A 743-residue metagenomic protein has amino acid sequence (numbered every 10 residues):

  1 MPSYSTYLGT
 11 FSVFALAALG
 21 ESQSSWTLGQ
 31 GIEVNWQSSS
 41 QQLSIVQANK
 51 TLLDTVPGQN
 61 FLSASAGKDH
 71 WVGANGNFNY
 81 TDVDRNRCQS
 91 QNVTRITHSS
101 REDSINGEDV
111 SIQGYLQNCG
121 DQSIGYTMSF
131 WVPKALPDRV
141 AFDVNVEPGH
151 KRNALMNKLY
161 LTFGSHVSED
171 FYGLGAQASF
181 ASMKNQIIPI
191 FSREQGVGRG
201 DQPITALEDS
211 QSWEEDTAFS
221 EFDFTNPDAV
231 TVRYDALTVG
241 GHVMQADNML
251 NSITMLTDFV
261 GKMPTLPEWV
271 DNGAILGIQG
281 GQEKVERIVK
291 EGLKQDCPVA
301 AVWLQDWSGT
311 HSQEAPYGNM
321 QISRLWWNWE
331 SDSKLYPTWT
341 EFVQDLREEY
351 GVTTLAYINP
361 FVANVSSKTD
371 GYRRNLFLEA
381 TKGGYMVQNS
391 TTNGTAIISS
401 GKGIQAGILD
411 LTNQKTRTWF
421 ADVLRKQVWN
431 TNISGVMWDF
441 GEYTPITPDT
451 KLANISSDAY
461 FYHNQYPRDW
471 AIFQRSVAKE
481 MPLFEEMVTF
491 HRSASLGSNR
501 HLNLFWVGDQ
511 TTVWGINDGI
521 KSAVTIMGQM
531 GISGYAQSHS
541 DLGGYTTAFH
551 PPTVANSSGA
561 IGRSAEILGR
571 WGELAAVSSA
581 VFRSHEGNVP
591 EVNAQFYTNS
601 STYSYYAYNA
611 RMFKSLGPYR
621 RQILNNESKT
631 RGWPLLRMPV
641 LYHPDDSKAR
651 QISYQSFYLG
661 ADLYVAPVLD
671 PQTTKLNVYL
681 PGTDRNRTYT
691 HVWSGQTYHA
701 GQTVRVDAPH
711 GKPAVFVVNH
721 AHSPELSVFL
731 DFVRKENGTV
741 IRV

Functional and structural regions predicted by a protein language model:
M1-S22: Fungal secretory targeting signals
Y4, L8, N49, N79 (+4 more regions): A detector of low-complexity, intrinsically disordered, Ser/Thr/Gly/Pro/Ala-rich segments
F14-G20, I96-S99, V743: Compositionally biased, intrinsically disordered low-complexity segments
A15-A18, V167, K184, L346 (+1 more regions): Prokaryotic Sec-type signal peptides and long signal-anchor helices with extended Leu/Ile/Val-rich h-regions
E21-G73: Beta-strand-rich N-terminal accessory domains
L28, V34, I96-K712: Catalytic-domain carbohydrate-binding cleft regions of carbohydrate-active enzymes
D54-L116: A low-complexity, Ser/Thr/Gly/Pro-enriched, surface-exposed linker/loop concept that marks segments flanking
G701-V743: C-terminal beta-strand-rich structural cap/linker in extracellular carbohydrate-active enzymes
